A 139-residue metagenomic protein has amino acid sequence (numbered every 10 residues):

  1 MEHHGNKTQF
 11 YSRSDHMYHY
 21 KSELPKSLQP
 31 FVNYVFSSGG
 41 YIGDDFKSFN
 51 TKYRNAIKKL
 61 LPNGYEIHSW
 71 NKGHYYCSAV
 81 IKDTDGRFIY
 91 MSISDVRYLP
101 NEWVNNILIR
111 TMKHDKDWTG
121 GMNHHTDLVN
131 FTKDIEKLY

Functional and structural regions predicted by a protein language model:
H3, K137-Y139: Short acidic DE-rich linear segments
H3-D85: Negatively charged, low-complexity tracts enriched in Asp/Glu with abundant Ser/Thr
H74-K133: Intrinsically disordered, low-complexity regulatory segments enriched in Ser/Thr/Pro and charged residues
